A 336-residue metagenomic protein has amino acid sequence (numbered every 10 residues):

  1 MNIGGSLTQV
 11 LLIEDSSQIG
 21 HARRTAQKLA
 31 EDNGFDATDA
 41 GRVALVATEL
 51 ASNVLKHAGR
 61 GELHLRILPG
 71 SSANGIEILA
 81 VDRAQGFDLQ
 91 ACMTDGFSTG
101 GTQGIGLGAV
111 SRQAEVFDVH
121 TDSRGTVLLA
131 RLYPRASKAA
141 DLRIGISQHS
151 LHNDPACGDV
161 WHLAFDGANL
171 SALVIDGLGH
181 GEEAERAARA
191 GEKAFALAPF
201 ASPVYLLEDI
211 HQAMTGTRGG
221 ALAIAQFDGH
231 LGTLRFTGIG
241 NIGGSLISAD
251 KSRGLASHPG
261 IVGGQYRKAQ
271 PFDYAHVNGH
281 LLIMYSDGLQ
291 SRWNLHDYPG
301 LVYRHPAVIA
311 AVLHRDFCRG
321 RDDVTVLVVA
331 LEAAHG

Functional and structural regions predicted by a protein language model:
M1-L45, G145-A164, G336: Bergerat-fold GHKL ATPase/HATPase_c domain
M1-N2, V10-I13, E208-A213, R218 (+3 more regions): C-terminal catalytic subdomain
M1-T8, A51-A140, A164-L173, V204 (+3 more regions): Conserved beta-strand-loop-beta-strand hairpin that lines the nucleotide-binding pocket of ATP/GTP-utilizing enzymes
A37-H64, D209: Conserved ATP-binding N-box helix of the HATPase_c
Q85, G177-E185, G288-W293: Short acidic, Gly/Ser-rich segments with clustered Asp/Glu that frequently serve as metal-coordination loops in enzyme
Y133-L178, E183, A187-K193, Q265-R267 (+1 more regions): N-terminal entry segment of metal-dependent catalytic domains or homologous docking segments
D141-G158, L207-T215, G240-D273, V277 (+3 more regions): PP2C/PPM family metal-dependent serine/threonine protein phosphatase catalytic domain, recognizing the conserved
E183-K251, A269: Catalytic core of PPM/PP2C metal-dependent serine/threonine phosphatase domains
